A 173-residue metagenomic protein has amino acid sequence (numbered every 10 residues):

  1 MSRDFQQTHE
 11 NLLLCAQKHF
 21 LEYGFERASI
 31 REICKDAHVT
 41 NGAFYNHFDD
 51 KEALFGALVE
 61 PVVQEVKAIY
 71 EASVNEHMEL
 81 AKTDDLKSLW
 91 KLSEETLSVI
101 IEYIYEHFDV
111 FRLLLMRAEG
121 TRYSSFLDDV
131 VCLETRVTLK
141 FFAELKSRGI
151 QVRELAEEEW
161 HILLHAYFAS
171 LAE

Functional and structural regions predicted by a protein language model:
M1-D4: N-terminal intrinsically disordered/low-complexity leader segments
N11-K18, E22, E32, D36 (+5 more regions): Alpha-helical structural segments
R27, D50-F55: Short amphipathic alpha-helical segment with a characteristic S/N-K-E followed by hydrophobic residues
H38-F48: Short hydrophobic/aromatic patch on the recognition helix
V66-S93, F141-Q151: Short, flexible, glycine-rich and Lys/Arg-enriched loop motifs at helix boundaries that contact anionic partners
V74-M78, T83, S98-T121: Amphipathic alpha-helical segments used for helix-helix packing
K91, E95, V99-E106, G120-S147 (+1 more regions): Amphipathic alpha-helical packing segments from all-alpha helical-bundle domains
